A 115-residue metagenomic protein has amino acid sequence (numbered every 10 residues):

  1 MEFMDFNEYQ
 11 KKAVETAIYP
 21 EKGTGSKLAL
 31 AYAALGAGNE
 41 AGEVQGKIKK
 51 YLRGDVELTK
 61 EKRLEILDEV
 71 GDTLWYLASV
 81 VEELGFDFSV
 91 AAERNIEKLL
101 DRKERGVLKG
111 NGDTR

Functional and structural regions predicted by a protein language model:
M1-R115: Flexible "arm" and connector segments at domain edges
